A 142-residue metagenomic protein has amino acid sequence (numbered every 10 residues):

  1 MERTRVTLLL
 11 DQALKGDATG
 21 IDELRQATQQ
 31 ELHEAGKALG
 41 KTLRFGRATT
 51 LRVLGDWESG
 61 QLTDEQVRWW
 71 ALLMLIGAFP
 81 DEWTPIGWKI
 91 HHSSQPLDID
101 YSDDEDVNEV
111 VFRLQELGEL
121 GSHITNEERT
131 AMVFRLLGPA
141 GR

Functional and structural regions predicted by a protein language model:
M1-R142: Acidic, Ser/Pro/Thr-rich low-complexity regulatory regions and the short amphipathic helical interaction modules they
